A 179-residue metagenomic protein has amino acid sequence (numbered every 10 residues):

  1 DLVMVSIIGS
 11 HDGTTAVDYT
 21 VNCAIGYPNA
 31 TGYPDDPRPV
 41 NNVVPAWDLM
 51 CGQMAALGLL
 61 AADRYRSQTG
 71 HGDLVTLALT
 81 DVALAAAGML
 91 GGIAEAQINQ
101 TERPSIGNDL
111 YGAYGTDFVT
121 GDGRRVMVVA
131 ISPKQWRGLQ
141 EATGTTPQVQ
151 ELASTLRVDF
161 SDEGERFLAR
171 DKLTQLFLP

Functional and structural regions predicted by a protein language model:
D1-A130, G138: Active-site-adjacent "lid/gating" segments in soluble enzymes
Y114-P179: Aromatic-enriched alpha-helical interface/lid elements that frame and gate functional surfaces
